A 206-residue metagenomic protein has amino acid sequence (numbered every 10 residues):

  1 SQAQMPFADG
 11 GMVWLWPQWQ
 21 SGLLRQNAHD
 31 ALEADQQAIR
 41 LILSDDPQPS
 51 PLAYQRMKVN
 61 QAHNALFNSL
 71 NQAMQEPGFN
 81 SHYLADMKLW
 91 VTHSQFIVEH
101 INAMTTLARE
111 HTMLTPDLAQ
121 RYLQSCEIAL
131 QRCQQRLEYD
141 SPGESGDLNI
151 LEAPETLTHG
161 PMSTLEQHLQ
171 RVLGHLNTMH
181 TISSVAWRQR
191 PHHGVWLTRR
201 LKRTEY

Functional and structural regions predicted by a protein language model:
S1-P17: Pore- and pathway-forming membrane helices of multi-pass small-molecule/ion transporters and channels
G22-M87, T105-Y206: Long, hydrophobic alpha-helical segments that serve as membrane-spanning/inserting helices
T92-H100, Q170, Y206: Membrane-proximal, non-transmembrane interaction modules that couple membrane proteins to downstream assemblies
